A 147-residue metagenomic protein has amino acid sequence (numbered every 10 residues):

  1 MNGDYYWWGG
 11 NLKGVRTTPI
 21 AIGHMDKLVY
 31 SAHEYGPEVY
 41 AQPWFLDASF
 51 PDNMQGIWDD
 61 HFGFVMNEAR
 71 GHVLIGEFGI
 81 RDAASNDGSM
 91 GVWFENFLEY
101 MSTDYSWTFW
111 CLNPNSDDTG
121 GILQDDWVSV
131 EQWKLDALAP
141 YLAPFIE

Functional and structural regions predicted by a protein language model:
M1-T103, D125-W127: Extracellular glycoside hydrolase catalytic/binding regions
S85-E147: Aromatic-rich peripheral "rim/lid" segments of glycoside hydrolase catalytic domains that contact and position glycan
